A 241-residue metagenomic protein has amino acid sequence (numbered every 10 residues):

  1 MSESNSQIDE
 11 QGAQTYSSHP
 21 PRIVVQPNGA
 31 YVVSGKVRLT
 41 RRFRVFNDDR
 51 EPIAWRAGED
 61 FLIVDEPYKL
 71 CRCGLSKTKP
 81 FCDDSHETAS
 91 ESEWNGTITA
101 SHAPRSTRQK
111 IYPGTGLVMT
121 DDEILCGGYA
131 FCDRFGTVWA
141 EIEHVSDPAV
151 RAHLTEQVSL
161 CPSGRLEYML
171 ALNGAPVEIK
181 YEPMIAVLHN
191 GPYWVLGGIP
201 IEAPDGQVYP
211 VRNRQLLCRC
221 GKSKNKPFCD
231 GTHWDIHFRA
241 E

Functional and structural regions predicted by a protein language model:
M1-P27: Iron-sulfur (Fe-S) cluster-binding modules
S18, V25-Q26, T40-R42, F46-A54 (+4 more regions): Non-heme iron-sulfur electron-transfer modules
V24, L70-P80, V118-G136, P148-G164 (+2 more regions): Cysteine-centered iron-sulfur cluster-binding motifs in ferredoxin-type domains/subunits of redox enzymes
A30, S34-K36, P80-H86, R134-T137 (+3 more regions): Extracellular/lumenal glycan-associated surfaces
Y31-D60, I124, D133, V138: A short, structured beta-strand/loop element
N47-P67, E202-Q215: A cross-kingdom feature marking solvent-exposed beta-strand/loop segments within repeated, beta-rich binding/scaffold
E66, C73, K79, H86-E93 (+3 more regions): Extracellular/periplasmic metallocenter environments
T107-G127, R134, E182-V211: Short, solvent-exposed interaction modules
